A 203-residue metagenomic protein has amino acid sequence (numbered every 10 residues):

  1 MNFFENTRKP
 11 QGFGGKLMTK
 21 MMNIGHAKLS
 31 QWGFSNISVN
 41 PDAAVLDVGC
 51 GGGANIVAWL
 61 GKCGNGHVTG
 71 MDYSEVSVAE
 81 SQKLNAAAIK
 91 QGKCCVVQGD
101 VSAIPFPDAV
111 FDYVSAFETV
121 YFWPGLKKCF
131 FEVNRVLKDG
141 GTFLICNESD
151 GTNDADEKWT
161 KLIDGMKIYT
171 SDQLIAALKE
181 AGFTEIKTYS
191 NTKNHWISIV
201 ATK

Functional and structural regions predicted by a protein language model:
N2-E5, P10-N23, A27, F131 (+1 more regions): C-terminal alpha-helical "lid/dimerization" subdomain adjacent to the S-adenosyl-L-methionine
I24-A43, A58: Conserved alpha-helix/loop element of class I SAM-dependent methyltransferases that forms part of the SAM/SAH-binding
I37-V39, K62-C63, L137: A generic alpha-to-beta junction signature in SAM-dependent methyltransferases
D42, L137-T142: Short glycine-dipeptide loop
A44-A103: Class I SAM-dependent methyltransferase SAM/SAH-binding core
S102-Y113: A short acidic, Gly/Pro-enriched loop at the edge of an enzyme's catalytic core that lines a small-molecule cofactor
Y113-L126: A short SAM/SAH-binding and catalytic strip from SAM-dependent methyltransferases
K127-D139: A short glycine-rich, Lys/Arg-flanked "PGG" loop and its adjoining helix->strand segment in the class I
